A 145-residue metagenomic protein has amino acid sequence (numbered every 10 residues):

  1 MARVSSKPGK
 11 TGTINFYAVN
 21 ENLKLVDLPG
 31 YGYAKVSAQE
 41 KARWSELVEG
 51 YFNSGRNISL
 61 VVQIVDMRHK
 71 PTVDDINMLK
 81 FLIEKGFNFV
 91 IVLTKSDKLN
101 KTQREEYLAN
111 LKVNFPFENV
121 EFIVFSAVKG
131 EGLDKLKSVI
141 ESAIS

Functional and structural regions predicted by a protein language model:
M1-Q39, S145: Conserved G1/Walker A P-loop phosphate-binding module
K10, L23, G30-Y33, R68-K70 (+2 more regions): Conserved nucleotide-binding/hydrolysis micro-motifs of P-loop NTPases
A34-Q39, K70-I76, N100-L108: Conserved ATPase-coupling elements of RecA-like P-loop NTPase cores
E40-R68, K80-V92: Inter-motif core of Ras-like GTPase G domains
K41-S45, I76, G130-L133: Amphipathic alpha-helical transducer elements in NTP-driven molecular machines
I76, I83, P116: Anion (oxyanion) recognition and catalysis
K98-S145: Canonical P-loop GTPase G-domain recognition
